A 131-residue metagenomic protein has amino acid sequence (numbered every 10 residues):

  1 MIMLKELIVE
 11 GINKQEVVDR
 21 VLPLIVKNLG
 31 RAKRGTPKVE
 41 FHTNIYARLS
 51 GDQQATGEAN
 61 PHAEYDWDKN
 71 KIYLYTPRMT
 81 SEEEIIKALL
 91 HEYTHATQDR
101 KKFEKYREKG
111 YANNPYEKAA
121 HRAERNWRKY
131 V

Functional and structural regions predicted by a protein language model:
L4-E10: Proteolytic processing junctions in secreted/extracellular precursors, especially proprotein convertase/trypsin-like
N13-T36: Zn2+-dependent metallopeptidase catalytic core
L22, E40-N44: Active-site hotspot residues in diverse enzymes, especially metal/ion-binding acidic/histidine motifs
R48-E83, R100: Active-site scaffold of zinc-dependent metalloenzymes
E83-K87, D99-K129: Post-HEXXH active-site segment of zinc metalloproteases
L90, T94-Q98: Short active-site segment of divalent metal-dependent hydrolases/proteases that encodes the spacing between
